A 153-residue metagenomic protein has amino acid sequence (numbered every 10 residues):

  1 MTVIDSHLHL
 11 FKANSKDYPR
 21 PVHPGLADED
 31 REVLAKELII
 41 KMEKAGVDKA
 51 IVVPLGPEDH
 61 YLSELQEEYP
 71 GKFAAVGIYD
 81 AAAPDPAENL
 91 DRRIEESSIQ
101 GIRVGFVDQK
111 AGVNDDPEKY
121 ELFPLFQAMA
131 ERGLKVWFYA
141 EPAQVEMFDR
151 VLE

Functional and structural regions predicted by a protein language model:
M1-L55: An N-terminally biased module of ancient metal coordination in phosphate/nucleic-acid-related enzymes
D59-A143, R150: Active-site gating/metal-coordination segments in enzymes
E153: Short, conserved loop/helix-junction motifs that constitute active-site signature segments in enzyme catalytic cores
